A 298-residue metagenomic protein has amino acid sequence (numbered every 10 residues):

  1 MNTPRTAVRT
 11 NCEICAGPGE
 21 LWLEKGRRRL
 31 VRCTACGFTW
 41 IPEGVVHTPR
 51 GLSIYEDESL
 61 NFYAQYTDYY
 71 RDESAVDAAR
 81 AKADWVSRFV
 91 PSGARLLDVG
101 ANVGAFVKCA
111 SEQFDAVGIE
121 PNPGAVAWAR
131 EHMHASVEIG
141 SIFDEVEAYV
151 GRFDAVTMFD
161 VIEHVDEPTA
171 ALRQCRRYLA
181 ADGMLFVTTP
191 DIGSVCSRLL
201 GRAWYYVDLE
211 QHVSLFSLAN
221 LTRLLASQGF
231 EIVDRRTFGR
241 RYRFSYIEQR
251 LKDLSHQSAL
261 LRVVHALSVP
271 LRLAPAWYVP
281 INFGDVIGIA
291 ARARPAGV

Functional and structural regions predicted by a protein language model:
M1-F159, T169-R173, T237-F238, Q249 (+3 more regions): Conserved N-terminal segment of class I S-adenosyl-L-methionine
F114, F230-E231: A generic structural motif
D160, H164: A short His-aromatic
D166-A170, S197: Short N-terminal helix/helix-N-cap motif within the alpha/beta-hydrolase-1
T169-M184: A short glycine-rich, Lys/Arg-flanked "PGG" loop and its adjoining helix->strand segment in the class I
V187-S214, A219-L225, Y246-K252: Short, glycine-/aromatic-enriched active-site segment of Class I SAM-dependent methyltransferases
A259-D285: A transmembrane-helix-recognition feature enriched in membrane-embedded lipid enzymes and envelope glyco-/phospholipid
